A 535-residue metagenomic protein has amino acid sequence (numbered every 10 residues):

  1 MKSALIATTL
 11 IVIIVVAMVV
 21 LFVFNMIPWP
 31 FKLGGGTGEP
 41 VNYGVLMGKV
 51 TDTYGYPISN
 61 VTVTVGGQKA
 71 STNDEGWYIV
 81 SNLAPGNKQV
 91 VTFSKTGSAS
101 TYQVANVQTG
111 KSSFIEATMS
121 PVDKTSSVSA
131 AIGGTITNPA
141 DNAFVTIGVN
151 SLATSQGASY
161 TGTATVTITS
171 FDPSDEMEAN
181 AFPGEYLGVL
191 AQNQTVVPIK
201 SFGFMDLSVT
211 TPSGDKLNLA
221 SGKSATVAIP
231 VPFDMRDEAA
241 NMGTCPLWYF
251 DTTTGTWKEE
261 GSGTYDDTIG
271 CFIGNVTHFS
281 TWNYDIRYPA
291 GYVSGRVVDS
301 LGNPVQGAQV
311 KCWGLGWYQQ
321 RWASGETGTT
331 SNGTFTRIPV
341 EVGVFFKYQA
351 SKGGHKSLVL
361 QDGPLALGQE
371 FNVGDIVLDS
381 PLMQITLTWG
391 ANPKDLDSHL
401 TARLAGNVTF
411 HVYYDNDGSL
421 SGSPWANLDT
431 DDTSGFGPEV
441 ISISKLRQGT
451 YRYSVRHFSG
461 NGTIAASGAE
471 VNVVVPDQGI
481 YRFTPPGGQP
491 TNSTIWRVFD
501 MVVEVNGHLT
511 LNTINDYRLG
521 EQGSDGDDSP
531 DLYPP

Functional and structural regions predicted by a protein language model:
M1-G34: Secretory targeting signatures
P30-P40, A105-S127, I269-I286, L358-P381 (+2 more regions): Extracellular beta-sheet/turn segments enriched in Thr/Pro/Gly and aliphatic residues
G35, V45-L46, E75, F114-N142 (+6 more regions): Proteolytic cleavage junctions
G44-L46, D52-G67, D74, A84-G86 (+3 more regions): Short, ordered, surface-exposed loop/turn motifs in non-cytosolic proteins
K69-N82, G325-V340, P438-I443: Short, surface-exposed beta-strand/beta-hairpin micro-motifs centered on an aromatic residue
P85-N87, H278-S280, E341-V344, R447-S454: A glycine-anchored, Pro-Gly-centered beta-turn/N-cap motif
G86-G110, T118-S120, E341-P364: A short, solvent-exposed loop/turn motif at the edges and junctions of modular extracellular/periplasmic domains
L378-P535: Intrinsic-disorder/low-complexity signal
